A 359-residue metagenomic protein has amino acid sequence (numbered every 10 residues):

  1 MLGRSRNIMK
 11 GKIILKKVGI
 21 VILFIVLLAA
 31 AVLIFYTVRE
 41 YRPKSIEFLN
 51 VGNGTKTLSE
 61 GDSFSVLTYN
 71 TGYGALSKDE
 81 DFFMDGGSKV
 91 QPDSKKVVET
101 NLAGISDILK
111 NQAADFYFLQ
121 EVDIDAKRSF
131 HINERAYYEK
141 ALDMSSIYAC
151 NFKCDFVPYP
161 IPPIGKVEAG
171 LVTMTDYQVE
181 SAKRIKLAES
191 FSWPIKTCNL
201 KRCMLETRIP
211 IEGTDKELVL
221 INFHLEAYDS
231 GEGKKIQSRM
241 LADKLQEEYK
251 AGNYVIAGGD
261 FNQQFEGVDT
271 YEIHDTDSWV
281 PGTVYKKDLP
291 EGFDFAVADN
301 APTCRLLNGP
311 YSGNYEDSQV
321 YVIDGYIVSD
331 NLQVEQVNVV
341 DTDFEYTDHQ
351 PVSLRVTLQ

Functional and structural regions predicted by a protein language model:
M1-G11: Short, Lys/Arg-enriched N-terminal segments with co-localized hydrophobic residues within the first ~10-30 amino acids
K10-K140, M144, Y148-Y159, P163-E168: N-terminal, active-site-proximal structural segment of metallo-dependent hydrolase catalytic domains
S65-T71, N101-H131, M174, T207-I209 (+4 more regions): Active-site beta-strand/loop signature of hydrolases that rely on acidic residues for catalysis
Y73-G74, D123-A126, N151-F156, V179-E180 (+3 more regions): Solvent-exposed loop/turn segments at secondary-structure junctions within structured extracellular/periplasmic domains
S88-S94, V122-I124, A188-K196, F223-E232: Surface-exposed cleft-lining segments at the edges of enzyme active sites
E139-L142, K166-A182, R208-I209, D317-Q333 (+1 more regions): Conserved beta strand-loop-helix elements of the APE1-like EEP
D155-L218, N222: A well-ordered secondary-structure block
D229-D330: Metal-dependent phosphoesterases centered on the DNase I-like endonuclease/exonuclease/phosphatase
